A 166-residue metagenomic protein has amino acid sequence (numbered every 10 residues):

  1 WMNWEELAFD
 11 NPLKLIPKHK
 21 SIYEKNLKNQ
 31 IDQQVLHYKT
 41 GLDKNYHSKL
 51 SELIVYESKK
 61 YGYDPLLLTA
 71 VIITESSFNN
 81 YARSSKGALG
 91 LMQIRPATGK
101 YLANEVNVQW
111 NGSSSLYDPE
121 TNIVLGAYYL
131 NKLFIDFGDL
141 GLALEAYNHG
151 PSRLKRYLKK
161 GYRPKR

Functional and structural regions predicted by a protein language model:
W1-K14: Short, cationic interaction patches enriched in Lys/Arg with P/S/T/G and frequent prolines that mark the mature domain
K14-R166: Catalytic glycan-binding domains that act on GlcNAc-containing polysaccharides
